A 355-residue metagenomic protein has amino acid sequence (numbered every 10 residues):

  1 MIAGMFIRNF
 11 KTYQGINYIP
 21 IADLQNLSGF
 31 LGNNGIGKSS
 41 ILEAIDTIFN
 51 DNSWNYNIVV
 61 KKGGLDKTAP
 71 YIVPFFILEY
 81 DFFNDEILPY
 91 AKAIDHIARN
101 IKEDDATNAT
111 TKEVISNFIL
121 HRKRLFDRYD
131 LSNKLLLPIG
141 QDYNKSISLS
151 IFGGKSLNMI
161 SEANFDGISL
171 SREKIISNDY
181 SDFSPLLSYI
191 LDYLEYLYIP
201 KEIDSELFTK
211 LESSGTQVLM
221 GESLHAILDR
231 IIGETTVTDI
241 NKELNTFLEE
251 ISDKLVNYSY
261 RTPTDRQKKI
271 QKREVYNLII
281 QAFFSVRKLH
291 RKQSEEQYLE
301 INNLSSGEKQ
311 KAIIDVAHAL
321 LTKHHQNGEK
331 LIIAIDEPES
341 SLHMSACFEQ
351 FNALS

Functional and structural regions predicted by a protein language model:
M1-G221: P-loop NTPase switch/coupling surface
M1-Y56, L289-S355: Switch/communication elements of ASCE P-loop NTPase nucleotide-binding domains
L197, K201-I335, M344: Extended helical coiled-coil dimerization/tether regions that scaffold and oligomerize large DNA-maintenance assemblies
